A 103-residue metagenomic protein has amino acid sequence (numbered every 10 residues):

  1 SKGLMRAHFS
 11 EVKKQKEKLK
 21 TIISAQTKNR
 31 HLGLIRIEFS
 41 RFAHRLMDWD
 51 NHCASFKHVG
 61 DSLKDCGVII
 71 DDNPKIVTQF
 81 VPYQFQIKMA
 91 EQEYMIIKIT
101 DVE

Functional and structural regions predicted by a protein language model:
S1-E103: Catalytic phosphate/metal-binding cores of nucleic-acid and nucleotide-processing enzymes, i.e., regions that mediate
